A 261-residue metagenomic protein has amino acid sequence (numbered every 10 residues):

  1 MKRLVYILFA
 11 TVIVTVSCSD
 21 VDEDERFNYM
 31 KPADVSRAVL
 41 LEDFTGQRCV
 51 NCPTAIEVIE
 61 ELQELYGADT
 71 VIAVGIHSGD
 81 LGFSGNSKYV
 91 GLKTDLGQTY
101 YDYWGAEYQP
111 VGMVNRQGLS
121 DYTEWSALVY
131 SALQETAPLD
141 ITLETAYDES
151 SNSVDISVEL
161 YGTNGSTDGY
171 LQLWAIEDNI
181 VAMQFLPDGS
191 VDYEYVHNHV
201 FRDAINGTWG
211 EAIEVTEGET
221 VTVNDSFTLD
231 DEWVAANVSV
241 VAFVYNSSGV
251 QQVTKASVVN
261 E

Functional and structural regions predicted by a protein language model:
K2-V5, T11-L40, F44, V50: Bacterial Sec-dependent N-terminal signal peptides
S17, T45-G46, A55, G112 (+2 more regions): Small-side-chain structural scaffolding
S19-E23, T54-V58, P187-S190: Short N-terminal helix-initiation segments at or just after the protein's N-terminus
R26-N28, I59-E64, Y100, A127-A132: Intrinsically disordered, low-complexity boundary segments flanking structured domains
M30-G79: Local sequence-structure signature of Cys/Sec-based thiol-disulfide redox active-site neighborhoods
D69, G75-E261: Short, conserved sequence motifs used for protein processing/export or organelle targeting and for catalysis
